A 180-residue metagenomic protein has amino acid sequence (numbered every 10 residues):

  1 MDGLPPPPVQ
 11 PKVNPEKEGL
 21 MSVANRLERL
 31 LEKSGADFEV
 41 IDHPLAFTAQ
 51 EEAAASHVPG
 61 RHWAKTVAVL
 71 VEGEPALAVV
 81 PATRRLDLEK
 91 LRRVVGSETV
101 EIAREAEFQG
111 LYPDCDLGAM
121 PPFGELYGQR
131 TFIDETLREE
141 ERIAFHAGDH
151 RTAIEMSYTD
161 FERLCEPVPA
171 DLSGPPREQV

Functional and structural regions predicted by a protein language model:
G3-V180: Extended, low-hydrophobicity, polar/charged segments
